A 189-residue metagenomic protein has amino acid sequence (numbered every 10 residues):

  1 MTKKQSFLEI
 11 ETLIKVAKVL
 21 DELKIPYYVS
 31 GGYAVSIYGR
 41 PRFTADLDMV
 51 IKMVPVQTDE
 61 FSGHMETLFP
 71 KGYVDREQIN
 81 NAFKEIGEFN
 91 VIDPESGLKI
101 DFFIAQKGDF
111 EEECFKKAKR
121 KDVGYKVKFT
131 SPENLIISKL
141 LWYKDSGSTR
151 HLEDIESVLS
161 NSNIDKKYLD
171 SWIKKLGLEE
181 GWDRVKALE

Functional and structural regions predicted by a protein language model:
M1-E189: Compositionally biased terminal segments of proteins
